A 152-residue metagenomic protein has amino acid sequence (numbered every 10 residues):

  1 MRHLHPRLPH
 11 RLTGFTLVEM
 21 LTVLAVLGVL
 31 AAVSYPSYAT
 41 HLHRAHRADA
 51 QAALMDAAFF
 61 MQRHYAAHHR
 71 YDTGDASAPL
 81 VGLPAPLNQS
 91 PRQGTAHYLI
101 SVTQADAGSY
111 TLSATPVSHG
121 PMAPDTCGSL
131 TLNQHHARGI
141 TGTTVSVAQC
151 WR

Functional and structural regions predicted by a protein language model:
M1-H10: N-terminal secretory signal peptides that target proteins for export/translocation
R2, A66-R152: Periplasmic/extracellular, small/polar-rich flexible segments of pilin-like filament-forming proteins
H10-Y38: N-terminal single-pass transmembrane signal-anchor helix
L12, H41-A48, A52, A105 (+1 more regions): Residues at secondary-structure transition points
Y35, T40, T73-A76: Phosphate-coordinating loops and pocket residues in cytosolic domains that bind phosphorylated ligands
L42-R70: Membrane-proximal N-terminal amphipathic helix
